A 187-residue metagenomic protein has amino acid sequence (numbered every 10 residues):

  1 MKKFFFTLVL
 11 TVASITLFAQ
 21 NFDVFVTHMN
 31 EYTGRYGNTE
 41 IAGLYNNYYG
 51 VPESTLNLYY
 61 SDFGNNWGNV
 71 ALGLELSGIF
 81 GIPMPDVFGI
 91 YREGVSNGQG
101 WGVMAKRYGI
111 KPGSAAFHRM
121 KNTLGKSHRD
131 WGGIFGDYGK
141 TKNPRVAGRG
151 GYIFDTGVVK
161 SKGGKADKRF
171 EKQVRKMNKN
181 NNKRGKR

Functional and structural regions predicted by a protein language model:
M1-N21: Bacterial Sec-dependent N-terminal signal peptides
F5-T7, A19, G136, D155 (+1 more regions): Compositionally biased, low-structure terminal segments
L10-A13, A147, V159-K160: N-terminal non-cleavable signal-anchor helices
N21-G157: Mature extracellular/secreted ectodomains of secretory-pathway proteins
G68, N182-R187: Extracellular lectin-like interaction modules
G139, S161, K165-K183: Basic, mixed-charge low-complexity alpha-helical segments
